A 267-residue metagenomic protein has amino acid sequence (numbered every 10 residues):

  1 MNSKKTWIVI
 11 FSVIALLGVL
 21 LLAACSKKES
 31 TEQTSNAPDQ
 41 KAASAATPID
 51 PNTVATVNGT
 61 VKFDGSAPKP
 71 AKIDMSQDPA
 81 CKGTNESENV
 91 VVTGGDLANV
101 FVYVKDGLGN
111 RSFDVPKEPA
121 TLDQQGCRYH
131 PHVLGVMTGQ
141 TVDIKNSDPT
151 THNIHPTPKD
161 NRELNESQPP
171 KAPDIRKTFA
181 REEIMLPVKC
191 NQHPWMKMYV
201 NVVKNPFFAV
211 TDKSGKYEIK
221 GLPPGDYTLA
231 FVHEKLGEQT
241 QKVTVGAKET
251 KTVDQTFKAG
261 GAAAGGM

Functional and structural regions predicted by a protein language model:
M1-A23: Sec-dependent bacterial lipoprotein signal peptides
C25-M267: Extracytoplasmic copper-binding redox domains, predominantly the cupredoxin/blue-copper superfamily
